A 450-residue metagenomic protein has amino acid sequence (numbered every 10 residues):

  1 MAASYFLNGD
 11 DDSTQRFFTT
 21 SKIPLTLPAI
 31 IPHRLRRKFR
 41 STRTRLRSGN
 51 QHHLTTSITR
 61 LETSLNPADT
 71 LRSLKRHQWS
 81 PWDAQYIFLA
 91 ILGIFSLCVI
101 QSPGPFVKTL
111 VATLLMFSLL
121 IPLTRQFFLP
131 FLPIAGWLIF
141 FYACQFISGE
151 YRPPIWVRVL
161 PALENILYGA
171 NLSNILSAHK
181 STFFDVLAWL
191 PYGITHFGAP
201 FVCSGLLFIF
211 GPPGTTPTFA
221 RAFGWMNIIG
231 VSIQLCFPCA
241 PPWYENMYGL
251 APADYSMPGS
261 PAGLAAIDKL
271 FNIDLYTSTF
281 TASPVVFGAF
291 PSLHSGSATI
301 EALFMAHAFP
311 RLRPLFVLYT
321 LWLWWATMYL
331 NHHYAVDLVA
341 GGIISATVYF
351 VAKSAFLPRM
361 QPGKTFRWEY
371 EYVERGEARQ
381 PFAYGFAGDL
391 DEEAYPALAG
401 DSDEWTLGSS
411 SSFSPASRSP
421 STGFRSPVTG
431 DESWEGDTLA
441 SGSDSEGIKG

Functional and structural regions predicted by a protein language model:
M1-W79, P362-G450: Intrinsically disordered, low-complexity terminal tails of fungal membrane proteins
A3-V111, I121-V202: N-terminal transmembrane-helix/juxtamembrane module of multi-pass inner/ER membrane proteins
I91-C98, L119, I139-A143, N227-S232 (+1 more regions): Aromatic-anchored segments of alpha-helical transmembrane domains
I100, F117-R125, L206-P213, M305-F309 (+1 more regions): Structural signal for the C-terminal ends of transmembrane alpha-helices and the immediately following loop
F131, P200-F237, P242-D254: Interfacial segments of alpha-helical transmembrane regions
I134-L138, R221-W225, L315-L323: Central hydrophobic cores of alpha-helical transmembrane segments in multi-pass integral membrane proteins
I233-A308, Y370, E377-E432, G436-D437: Membrane-interfacial catalytic/cofactor-binding modules of polytopic membrane enzymes
L270-F366, Y370: Membrane-embedded catalytic cores of phosphoryl/pyrophosphoryl-handling enzymes
